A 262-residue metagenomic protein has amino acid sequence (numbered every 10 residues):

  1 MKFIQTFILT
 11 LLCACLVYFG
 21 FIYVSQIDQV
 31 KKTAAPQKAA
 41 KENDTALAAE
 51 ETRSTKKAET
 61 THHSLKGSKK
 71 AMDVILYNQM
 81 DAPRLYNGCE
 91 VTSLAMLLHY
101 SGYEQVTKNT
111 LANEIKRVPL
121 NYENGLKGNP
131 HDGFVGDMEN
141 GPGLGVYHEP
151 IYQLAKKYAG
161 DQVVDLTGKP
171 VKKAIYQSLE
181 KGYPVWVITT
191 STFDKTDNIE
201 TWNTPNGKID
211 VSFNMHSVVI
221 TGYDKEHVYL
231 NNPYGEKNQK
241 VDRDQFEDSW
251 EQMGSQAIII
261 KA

Functional and structural regions predicted by a protein language model:
F3-L9, C13-E149, S191-F193, N198-T201 (+1 more regions): Active-site-adjacent structural segments surrounding the nucleophilic cysteine of cysteine proteases and isopeptidases
N78, I199-P205, I209-S212, V218-A262: Noncatalytic regulatory segments and standalone regulatory/sensor domains
R84, T92, P170, M215 (+1 more regions): Short, well-structured alpha-helical interface segments that form or flank functional binding sites
S93, K169, T189-F193, G222-D224 (+1 more regions): A mature extracytoplasmic/lumenal domain signature
L94-Y103, K116, L120, K156-V164 (+3 more regions): Sec-exported extracytoplasmic/periplasmic mature domains
L97, W186-I188, V219, Y229: Soluble periplasmic/extracytoplasmic beta-strand elements of cell-envelope proteins
E104-N124, Q162-V164, Q245-E247, G254-A262: Cysteine-dependent hydrolase recognition
L126-S217, K261: Predominantly the structural core of cysteine protease catalytic domains
